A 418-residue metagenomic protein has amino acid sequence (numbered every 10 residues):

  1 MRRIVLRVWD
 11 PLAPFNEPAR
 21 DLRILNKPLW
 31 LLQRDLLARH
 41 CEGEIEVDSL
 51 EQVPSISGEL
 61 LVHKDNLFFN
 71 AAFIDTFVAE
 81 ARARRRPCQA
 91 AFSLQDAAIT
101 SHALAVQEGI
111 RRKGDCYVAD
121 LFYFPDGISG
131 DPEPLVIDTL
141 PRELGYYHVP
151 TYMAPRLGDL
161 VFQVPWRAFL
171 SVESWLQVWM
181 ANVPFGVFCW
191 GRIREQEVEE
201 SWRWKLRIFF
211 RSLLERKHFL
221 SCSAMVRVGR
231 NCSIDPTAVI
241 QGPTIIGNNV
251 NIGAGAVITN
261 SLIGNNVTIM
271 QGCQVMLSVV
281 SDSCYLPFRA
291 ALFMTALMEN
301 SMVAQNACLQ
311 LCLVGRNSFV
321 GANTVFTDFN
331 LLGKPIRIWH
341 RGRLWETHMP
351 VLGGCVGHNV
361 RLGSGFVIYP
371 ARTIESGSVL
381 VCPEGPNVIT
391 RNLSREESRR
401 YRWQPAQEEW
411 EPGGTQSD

Functional and structural regions predicted by a protein language model:
M1-A224, R372, G377, P383 (+1 more regions): Terminal amphipathic alpha-helical/low-complexity segments used for targeting or macromolecular assembly
R2, V8-W9, P150-M153, W204 (+9 more regions): Short, flexible segments with low predicted structural confidence
P18, R23-N26, V226, W345-C355: Glycine-rich, flexible loop segments associated with nucleotide phosphate handling
E44, L262, G357: Short, flexible loop segments at the rims of nucleotide/cofactor-binding pockets, characterized by
C116, N251-G253, R316: N-terminal short leaders/motifs
L176, L262, L313: Conserved active-site and cofactor/substrate-binding residues in soluble primary-metabolism enzymes
V226-A291: Acidic, glycine-rich loop-and-beta core segments that form the ion-binding/anion-interacting portion of active sites
G272, L286-D418: Glycine-rich hexapeptide-repeat left-handed beta-helix
